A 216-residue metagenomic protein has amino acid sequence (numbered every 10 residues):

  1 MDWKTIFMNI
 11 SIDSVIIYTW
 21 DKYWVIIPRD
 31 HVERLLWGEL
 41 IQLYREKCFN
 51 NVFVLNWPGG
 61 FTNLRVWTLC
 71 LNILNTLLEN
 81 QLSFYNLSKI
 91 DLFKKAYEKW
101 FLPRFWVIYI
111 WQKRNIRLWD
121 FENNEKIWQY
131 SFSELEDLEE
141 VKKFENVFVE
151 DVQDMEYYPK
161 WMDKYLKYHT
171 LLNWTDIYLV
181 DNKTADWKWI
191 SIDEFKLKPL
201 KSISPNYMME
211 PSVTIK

Functional and structural regions predicted by a protein language model:
M1-W20, H31-L35, R45, S83-K216: Oxyanion-binding and handling regions
K22-W24, N51-L55, E156-P159: Glycine/charged-rich beta-loop-alpha catalytic/anionic-binding loops adjacent to active sites
W24, P58, K196: Conserved short-loop catalytic and cofactor-binding motifs
L36, V66-C70, K89: Catalytic-loop motifs flanking and including active-site residues across diverse enzymes
G38-Q42, F49: N-terminal small/polar loop signature for handling phosphorylated ligands or for N-terminal nucleophile
N51-N56, T62-F84: DPxDG-like acidic metal-binding loop motif
W57-P58, P211: Residue-level signal for short, function-critical loop segments
